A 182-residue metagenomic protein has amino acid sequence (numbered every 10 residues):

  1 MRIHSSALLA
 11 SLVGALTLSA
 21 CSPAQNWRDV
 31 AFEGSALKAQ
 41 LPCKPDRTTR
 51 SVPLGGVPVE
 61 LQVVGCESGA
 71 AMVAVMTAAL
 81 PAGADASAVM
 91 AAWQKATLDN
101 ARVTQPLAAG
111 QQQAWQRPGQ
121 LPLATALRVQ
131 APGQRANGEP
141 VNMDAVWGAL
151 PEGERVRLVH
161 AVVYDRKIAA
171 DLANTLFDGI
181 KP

Functional and structural regions predicted by a protein language model:
M1-S11: Bacterial N-terminal signal peptides that target proteins for export
T17-A20: C-terminal motif of bacterial Sec signal peptides marking the signal peptidase cleavage site
S22-A24: Bacterial signal peptide processing site
W27-Q40, Y164-K167: Short aromatic-glycine motifs in intrinsically disordered, low-complexity regions
G34-S51, P182: Proline-anchored loop/turn motifs at beta-strand termini and strand-loop-strand connectors
K44-V52, P58-Q62, T97-P151: Signature of long, low-cysteine stretches enriched in small and polar/charged residues
P45-D46, V89-Q105, E152-P182: Surface-exposed amphipathic alpha-helical segments
D46-S87: Secretory pathway targeting signatures of secreted, lumenal, and periplasmic proteins
